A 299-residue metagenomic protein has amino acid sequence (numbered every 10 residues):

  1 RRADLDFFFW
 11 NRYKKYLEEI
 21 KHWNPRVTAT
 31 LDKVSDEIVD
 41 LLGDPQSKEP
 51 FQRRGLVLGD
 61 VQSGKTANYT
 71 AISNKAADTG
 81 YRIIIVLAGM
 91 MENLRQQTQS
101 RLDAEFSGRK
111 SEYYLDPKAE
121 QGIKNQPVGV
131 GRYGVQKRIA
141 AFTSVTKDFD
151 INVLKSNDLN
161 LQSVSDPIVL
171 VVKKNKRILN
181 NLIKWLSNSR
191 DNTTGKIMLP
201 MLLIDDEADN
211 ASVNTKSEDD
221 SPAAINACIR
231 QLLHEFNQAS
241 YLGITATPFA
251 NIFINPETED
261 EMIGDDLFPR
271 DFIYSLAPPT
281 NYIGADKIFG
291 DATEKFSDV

Functional and structural regions predicted by a protein language model:
R1-G43, K48, Q99-F106, K110-M198 (+2 more regions): Low-complexity, highly charged intrinsically disordered N-terminal segments that act as targeting/localization
R54: Walker A (P-loop) ATP-phosphate-binding motif of ABC ATPase nucleotide-binding domains
V57: Hydrophobic anchor at the beta1->P-loop junction of P-loop NTPases
D60-V61, G89: P-loop (Walker A) phosphate-binding loop of NTP-binding proteins
G64: Conserved glycine(s) of the Walker
N68, I72: Hydrophobic positions on the alpha1 helix immediately C-terminal to the Walker A/P-loop
A76-L94: Conserved SF1/SF2 helicase motif Ia
Y113-P127, L199-D205, D209, N214-V299: Conserved P-loop NTPase catalytic core
